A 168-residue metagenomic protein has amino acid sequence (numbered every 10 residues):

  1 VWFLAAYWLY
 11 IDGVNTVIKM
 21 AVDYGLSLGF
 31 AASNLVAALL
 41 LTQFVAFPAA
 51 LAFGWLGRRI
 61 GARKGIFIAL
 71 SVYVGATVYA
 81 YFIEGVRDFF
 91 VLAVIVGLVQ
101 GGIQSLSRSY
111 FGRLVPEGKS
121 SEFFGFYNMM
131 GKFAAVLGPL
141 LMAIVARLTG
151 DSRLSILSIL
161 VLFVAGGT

Functional and structural regions predicted by a protein language model:
V1-V17, V94: Pair of pore-lining "gating" transmembrane helices in MFS-fold secondary transporters
L4, A21-F44, R153-L154: Loop-to-transmembrane helix entry
A32-S33, E117-Y127: Loop-to-transmembrane helix entry/capping segments in MFS-fold secondary transporters and related SLC/MFSD carriers
P48-A62, A146: Helix-to-loop junctions at the C-terminal end of transmembrane segments in multipass secondary transporters
K64-Y79: Structural signature of the two symmetry-related core transmembrane helices
Y81-A93: Helix-loop junctions at membrane interfaces in 12-TM secondary transporters
G102-P116: Intracellular juxtamembrane helix-capping segments at the cytosolic ends of symmetry-related transmembrane helices
I144-F163: A membrane-interface helix-boundary motif in multi-pass transporters
